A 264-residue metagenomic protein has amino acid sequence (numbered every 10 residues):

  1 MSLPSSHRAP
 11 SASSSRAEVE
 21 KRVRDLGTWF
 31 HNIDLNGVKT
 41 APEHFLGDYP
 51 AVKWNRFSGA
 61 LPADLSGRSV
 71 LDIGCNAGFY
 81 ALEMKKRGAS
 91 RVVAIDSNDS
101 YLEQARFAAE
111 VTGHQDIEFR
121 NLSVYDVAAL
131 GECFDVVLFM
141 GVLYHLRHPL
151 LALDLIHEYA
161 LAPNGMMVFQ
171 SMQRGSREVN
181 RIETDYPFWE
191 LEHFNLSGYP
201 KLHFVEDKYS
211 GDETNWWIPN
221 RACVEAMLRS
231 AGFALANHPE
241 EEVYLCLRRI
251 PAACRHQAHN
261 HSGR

Functional and structural regions predicted by a protein language model:
M1-C133, M140, D185-Y186, E190-E192 (+2 more regions): Conserved N-terminal segment of class I S-adenosyl-L-methionine
Y125-V127, F134, L138-F139, L143 (+1 more regions): S-adenosyl-L-methionine-dependent methyltransferase catalytic module, highlighting the catalytic core
